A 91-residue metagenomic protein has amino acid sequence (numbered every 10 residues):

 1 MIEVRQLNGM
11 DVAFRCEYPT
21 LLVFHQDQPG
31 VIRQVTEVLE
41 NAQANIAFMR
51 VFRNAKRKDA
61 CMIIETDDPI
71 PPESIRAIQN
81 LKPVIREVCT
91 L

Functional and structural regions predicted by a protein language model:
M1-L91: A conserved regulatory-domain signal marking ACT and ACT-like small-molecule sensing domains and adjacent regulatory
